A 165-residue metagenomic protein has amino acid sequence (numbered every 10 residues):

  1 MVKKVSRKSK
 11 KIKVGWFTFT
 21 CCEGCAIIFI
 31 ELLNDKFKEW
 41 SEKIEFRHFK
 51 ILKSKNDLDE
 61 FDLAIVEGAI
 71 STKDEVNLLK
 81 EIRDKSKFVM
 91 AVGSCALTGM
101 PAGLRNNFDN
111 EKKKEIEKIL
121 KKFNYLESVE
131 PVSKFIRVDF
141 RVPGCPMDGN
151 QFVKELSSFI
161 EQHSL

Functional and structural regions predicted by a protein language model:
V2-L165: Iron-sulfur-associated redox domains of electron-transfer enzymes in respiratory and anaerobic energy metabolism
